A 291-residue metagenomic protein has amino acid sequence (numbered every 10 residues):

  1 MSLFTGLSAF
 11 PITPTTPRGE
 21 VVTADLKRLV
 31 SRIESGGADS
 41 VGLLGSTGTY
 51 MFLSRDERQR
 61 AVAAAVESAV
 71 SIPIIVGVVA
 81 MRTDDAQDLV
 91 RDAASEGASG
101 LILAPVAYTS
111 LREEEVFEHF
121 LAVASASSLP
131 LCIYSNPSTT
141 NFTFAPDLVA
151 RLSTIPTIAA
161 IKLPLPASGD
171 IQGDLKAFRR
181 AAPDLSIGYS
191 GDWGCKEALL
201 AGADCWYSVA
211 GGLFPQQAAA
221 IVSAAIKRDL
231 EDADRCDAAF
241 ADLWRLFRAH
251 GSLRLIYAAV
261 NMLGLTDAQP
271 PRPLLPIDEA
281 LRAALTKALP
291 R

Functional and structural regions predicted by a protein language model:
S2-T143: Active-site beta->alpha loop and helix N-cap motifs at the rims of alpha/beta catalytic domains
F4, S40-S46, I75, S186-Y189 (+3 more regions): Short glycine/serine/threonine-biased micro-segments
S8-P14, V30-A38, L200-A203, A210 (+1 more regions): C-terminal alpha-helical cap/extension of soluble enzyme domains
L26, R58, V62, A86 (+5 more regions): A general structural signal for well-ordered alpha-helical segments in protein cores
G36, R60, A64-S68, D92 (+8 more regions): Alpha-helical structural signal in soluble globular domains
L53-D56, Q87-D88, E113-V116, F144-P146 (+4 more regions): Short secondary-structure transition/capping segments
P73-I74, L131, A160, S186 (+1 more regions): Secondary-structure boundary/capping signal
S125, P137-R248: Catalytic alpha/beta core domains of metabolic enzymes, predominantly
